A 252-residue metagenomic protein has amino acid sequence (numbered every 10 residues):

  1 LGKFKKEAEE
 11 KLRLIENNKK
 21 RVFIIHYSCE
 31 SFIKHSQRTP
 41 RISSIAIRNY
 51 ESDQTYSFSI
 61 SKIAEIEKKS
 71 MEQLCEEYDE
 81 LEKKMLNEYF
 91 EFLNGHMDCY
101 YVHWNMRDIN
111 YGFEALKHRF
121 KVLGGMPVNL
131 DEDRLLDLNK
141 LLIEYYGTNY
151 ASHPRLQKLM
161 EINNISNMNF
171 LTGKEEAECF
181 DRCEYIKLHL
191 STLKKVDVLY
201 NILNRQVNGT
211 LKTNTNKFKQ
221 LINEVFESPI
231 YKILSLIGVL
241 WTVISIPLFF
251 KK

Functional and structural regions predicted by a protein language model:
G2-E114: Conserved non-catalytic scaffold segment of RNase H-like nuclease domains
S43, Y56-I60, K68, Y100-H189 (+1 more regions): Metal-dependent phosphoesterase core characteristic of DEDDh/y 3'-5' exonuclease domains
L86, F90, L193-Y200: Short, hydrophobic/amphipathic alpha-helical packing segments that form internal helix faces or helix-helix interfaces
N94-G95, V122, N208, F249-K252: Secondary-structure boundary motif
H189-T192, N216: Charge-patterned, long linear interaction tracts outside catalytic cores
R205-N208, K212-V225: Amphipathic secondary-structure elements and adjacent low-complexity, charged linkers in non-transmembrane regions
K219-K252: C-terminal single-pass membrane-anchor helix
